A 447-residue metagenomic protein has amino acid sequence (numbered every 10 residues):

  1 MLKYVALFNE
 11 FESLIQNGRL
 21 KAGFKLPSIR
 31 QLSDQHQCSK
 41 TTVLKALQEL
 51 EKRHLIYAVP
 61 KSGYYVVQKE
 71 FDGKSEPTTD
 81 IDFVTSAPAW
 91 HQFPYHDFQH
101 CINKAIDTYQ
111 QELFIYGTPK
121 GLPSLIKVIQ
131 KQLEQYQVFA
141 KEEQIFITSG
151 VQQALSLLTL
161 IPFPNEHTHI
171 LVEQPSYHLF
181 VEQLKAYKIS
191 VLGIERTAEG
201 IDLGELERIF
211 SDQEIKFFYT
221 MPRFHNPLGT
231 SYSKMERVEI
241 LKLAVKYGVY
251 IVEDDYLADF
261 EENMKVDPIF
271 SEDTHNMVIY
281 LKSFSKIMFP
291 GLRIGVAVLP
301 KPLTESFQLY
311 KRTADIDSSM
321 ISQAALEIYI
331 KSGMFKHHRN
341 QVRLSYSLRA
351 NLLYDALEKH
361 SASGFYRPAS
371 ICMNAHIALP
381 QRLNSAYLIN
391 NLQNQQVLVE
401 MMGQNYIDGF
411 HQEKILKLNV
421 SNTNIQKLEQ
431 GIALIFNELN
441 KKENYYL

Functional and structural regions predicted by a protein language model:
M1-A105, Q111-T118, L125-K131, Q308 (+11 more regions): N-terminal basic, amphipathic alpha-helical segments
K21, E112-Y247, D259-F260, M264-D273 (+2 more regions): Conserved core of the PLP fold type I
V59-K61, D273-S306: Active-site PLP attachment segment
F83, I251-V252: Residue-level marker for buried hydrophobic side chains located in beta-strands that build the well-ordered beta-sheet
V172, V252-E253: Hydrophobic residues in beta-strands of the RecA-like P-loop NTPase core, especially within AAA+ ATPase
